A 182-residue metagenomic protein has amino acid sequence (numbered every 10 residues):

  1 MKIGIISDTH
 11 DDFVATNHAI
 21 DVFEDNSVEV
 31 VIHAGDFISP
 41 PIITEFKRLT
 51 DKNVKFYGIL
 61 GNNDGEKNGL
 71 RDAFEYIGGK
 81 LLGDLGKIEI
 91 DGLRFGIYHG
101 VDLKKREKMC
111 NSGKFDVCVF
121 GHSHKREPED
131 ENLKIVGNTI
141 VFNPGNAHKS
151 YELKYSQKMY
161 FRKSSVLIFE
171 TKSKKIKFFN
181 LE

Functional and structural regions predicted by a protein language model:
M1-H10, K87-G96, S173: Mobile, glycine- and charge-enriched loop segments and immediately flanking short secondary-structure elements within
M1-K52, G65-K67, Y76-G79, G83 (+1 more regions): N-terminal active-site segment of His-dependent metallophosphoesterases
I5-S7, V31-D36, F56-N62, G96-H99 (+2 more regions): Active-site neighborhood of phospho(di)ester-bond hydrolases with catalytic His/Asp-centered motifs
H10-V14, I38-P41, N63-G69, D102-E107 (+2 more regions): Active-site environment of divalent metal-dependent phosphoester hydrolases
F23-S27, I90, N111-K114: Glycine-rich phosphate-binding loop signature in dinucleotide/nucleotide-binding domains
E45-Y57, V136-V141: Short acidic, glycine/proline-enriched helix-loop-strand junctions
N53-L103: Helix-adjacent hinge/juxtasegments
K87-D91, D130-E182: Binuclear metal-dependent phosphoesterase catalytic core
